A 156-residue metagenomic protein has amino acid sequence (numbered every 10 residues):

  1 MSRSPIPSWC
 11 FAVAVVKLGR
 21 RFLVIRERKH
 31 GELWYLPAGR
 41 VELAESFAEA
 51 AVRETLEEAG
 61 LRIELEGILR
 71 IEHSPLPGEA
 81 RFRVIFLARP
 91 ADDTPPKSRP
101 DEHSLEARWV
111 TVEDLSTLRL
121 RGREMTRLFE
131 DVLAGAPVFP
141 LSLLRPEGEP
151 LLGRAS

Functional and structural regions predicted by a protein language model:
M1-F22, R40, I71: Conserved N-terminal beta-strand and adjoining loop/helix that marks the start of the Nudix/MutT-like hydrolase domain
I6, A14-V15, R26, L76 (+1 more regions): Short secondary-structure boundary/capping segments
S8, E32, A80-F82: Residue-level preference for beta-strand/loop junctions
R21, R28-G31: Short connector loops/turns at beta-strand edges and beta->alpha or beta->beta junctions
Y35-A38: A short gly/proline-enriched turn/hairpin at secondary-structure junctions
V41-E64, S74-L128, L151-A155: Unchanged
E66-R70: Conserved S-adenosyl-L-methionine
E130-S156: Charged phosphate-binding loop/patch that engages nucleotide di/tri-phosphates or the phosphate backbone of nucleic
